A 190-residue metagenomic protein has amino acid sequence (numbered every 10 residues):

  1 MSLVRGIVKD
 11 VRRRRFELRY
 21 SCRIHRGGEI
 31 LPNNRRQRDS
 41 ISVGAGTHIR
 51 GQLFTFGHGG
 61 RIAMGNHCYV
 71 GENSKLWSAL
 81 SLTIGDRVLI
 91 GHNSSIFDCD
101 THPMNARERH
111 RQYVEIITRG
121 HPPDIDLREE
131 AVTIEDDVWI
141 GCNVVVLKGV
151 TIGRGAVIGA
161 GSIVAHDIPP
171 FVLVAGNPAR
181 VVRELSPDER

Functional and structural regions predicted by a protein language model:
M1-N105, R109-E115, D124-D137, V144 (+3 more regions): Domain-scale signature associated with acetyltransferase and cell-envelope carbohydrate enzymes
T118: Extended basic-aromatic, gly/pro-enriched interface segments that bind polyanionic ligands
E135, V157-I163: A generic "structured core" feature
A165-F171: Gly/Pro- and small hydrophobic-enriched strand-loop and loop-to-helix capping segments that sit at the rims
